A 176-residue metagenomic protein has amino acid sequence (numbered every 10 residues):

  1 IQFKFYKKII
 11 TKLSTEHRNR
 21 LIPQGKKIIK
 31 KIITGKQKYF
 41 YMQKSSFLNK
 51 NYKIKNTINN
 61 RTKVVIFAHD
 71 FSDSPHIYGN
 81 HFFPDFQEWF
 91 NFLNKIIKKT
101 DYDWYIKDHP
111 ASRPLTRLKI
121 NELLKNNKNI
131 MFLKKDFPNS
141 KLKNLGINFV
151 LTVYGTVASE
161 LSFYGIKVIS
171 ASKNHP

Functional and structural regions predicted by a protein language model:
I1, I97, L124-K125, L161: A generic structural signal for well-ordered alpha-helical segments
I1, K135-P176: A donor-sugar binding/catalytic signature common to diverse glycosyltransferases and related nucleotide-sugar
I1-S45: Active-site-proximal region of nucleotide-activated glycan assembly enzymes, centered on histidine/acidic-rich loops
L13-E16, I22-I29, P110-I120, G155-I169: A broadly tuned preference for mixed-charge, low-complexity surface segments
I28-E122: Conserved catalytic-core segment of nucleotide-activated headgroup transferases in glycan assembly
T100, N126-K128, G146, Y164-G165: Short, structured coil segments at secondary-structure junctions
K119-K134: Nucleotide-activated donor-binding/catalytic signature segment of Leloir-type glycosyltransferases, i.e., the conserved
